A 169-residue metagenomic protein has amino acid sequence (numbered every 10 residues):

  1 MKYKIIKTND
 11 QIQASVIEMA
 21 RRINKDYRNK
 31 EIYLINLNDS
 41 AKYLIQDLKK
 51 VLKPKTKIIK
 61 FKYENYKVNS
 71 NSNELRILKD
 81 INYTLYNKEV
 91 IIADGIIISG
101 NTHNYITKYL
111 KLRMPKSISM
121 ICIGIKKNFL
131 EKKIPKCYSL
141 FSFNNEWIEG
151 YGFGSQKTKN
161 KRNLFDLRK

Functional and structural regions predicted by a protein language model:
M1-K169: PRPP-associated nucleotide enzymes
